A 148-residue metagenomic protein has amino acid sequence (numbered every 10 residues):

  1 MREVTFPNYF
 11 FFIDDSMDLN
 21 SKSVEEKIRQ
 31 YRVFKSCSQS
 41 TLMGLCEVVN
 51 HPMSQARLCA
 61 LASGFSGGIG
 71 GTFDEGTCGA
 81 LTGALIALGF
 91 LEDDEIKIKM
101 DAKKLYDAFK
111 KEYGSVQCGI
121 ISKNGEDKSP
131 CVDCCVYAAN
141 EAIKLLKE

Functional and structural regions predicted by a protein language model:
M1-S16: N-terminal amphipathic/basic-hydrophobic helices that include classical n-h-c signal peptides and signal-anchor
F12-F34: Polybasic, low-complexity association/targeting segments
M17-L19, L42, E47-F65, K110-V116: Acidic-glycine-rich active-site phosphate/pyrophosphate-binding loop
E25-R32, S66-E75, K123-D127: A short glycine/serine-rich beta->alpha loop
I28, T41, L61-S66, Y106 (+1 more regions): Short alpha-helical scaffolding segments that buttress acidic/His motifs in well-ordered protein cores
V48-A60, F90-K104: Phosphate-handling active-site elements
T82-L91: DPxDG-like acidic metal-binding loop motif
K99-E148: C-terminal binding/interaction regions
